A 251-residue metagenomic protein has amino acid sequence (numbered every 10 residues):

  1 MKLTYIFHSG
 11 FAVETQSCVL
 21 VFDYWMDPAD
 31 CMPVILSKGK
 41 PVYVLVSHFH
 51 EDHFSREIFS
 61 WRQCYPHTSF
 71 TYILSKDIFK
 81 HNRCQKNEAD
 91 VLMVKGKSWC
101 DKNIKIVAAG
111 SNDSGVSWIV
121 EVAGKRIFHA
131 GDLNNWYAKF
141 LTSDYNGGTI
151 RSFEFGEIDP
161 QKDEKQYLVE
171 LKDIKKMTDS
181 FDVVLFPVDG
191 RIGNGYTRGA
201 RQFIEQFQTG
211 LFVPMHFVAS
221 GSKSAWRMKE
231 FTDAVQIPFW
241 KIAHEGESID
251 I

Functional and structural regions predicted by a protein language model:
M1-K40, N87-D179, H244-I251: Core dinuclear metal-dependent hydrolase active-site scaffold
M1-S9, T71, R83-W99, K175 (+2 more regions): Binuclear metal-ion centers of metallo-dependent hydrolases, dominated by the metallo-beta-lactamase
L20-V21, L45, I73, I127-A130 (+2 more regions): Structural motif
D27-D30, F49-F54, F79-N82, K97-W99 (+4 more regions): Active-site environment of divalent metal-dependent phosphoester hydrolases
D27-K80, D173-L185: Active-site metal-binding motif and surrounding structural segment of the metallo-beta-lactamase
P33-V34, R56-F59, Q85-K86, L141-T142 (+2 more regions): Short amphipathic alpha-helical segments
S37-K38, S60-C64, Y145-G148, R201-I204 (+1 more regions): Glycine-rich, phosphate-binding/catalytic loops in enzymes
T149-D163, V183-E205: Active-site-proximal segments of metal-dependent phosphoesterases and phosphodiesterases across multiple
